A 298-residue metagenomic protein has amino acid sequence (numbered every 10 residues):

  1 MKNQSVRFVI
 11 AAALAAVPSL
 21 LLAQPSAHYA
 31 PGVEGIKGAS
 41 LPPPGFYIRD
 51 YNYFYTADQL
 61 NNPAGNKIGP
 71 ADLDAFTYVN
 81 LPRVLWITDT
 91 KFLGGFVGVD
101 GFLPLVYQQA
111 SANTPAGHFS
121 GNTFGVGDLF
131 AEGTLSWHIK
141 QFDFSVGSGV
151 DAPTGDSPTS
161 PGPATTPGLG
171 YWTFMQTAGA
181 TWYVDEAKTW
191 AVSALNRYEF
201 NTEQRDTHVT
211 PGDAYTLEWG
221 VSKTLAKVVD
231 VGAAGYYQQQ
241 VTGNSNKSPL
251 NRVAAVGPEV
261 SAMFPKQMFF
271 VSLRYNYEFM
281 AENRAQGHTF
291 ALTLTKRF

Functional and structural regions predicted by a protein language model:
Q24-P25, G38-G45, D89-G98, H138-F144 (+3 more regions): Short loop/turn motifs that connect adjacent beta-strands in outer-membrane beta-barrel proteins
P25-S26, Y55-V79, A112-T123: Surface-exposed strand-loop-strand hairpins of Gram-negative outer-membrane beta-barrel proteins
H28, K67, Q204-F298: Outer membrane beta-barrel transmembrane domains
P31, I48-F54, V99-Y107, V146-A152 (+5 more regions): Transmembrane beta-barrel strands of outer-membrane/channel proteins
G35, N66-D72, T114-G121, T159-P167 (+3 more regions): Extracellular loop and loop/strand-boundary signature of outer-membrane beta-barrel proteins
P44, D74-P82, S120-L129, G170-F174 (+3 more regions): Residues that define the transmembrane beta-barrel architecture of outer-membrane proteins
D50, P82-T88, A131-W137, S148-V150 (+5 more regions): Residues on the lipid-exposed face of transmembrane beta-strands in outer-membrane beta-barrel proteins
S145-A152, P158-G243: Detector for outer-membrane/organellar transmembrane beta-barrel domains, recognizing the amphipathic beta-strand
